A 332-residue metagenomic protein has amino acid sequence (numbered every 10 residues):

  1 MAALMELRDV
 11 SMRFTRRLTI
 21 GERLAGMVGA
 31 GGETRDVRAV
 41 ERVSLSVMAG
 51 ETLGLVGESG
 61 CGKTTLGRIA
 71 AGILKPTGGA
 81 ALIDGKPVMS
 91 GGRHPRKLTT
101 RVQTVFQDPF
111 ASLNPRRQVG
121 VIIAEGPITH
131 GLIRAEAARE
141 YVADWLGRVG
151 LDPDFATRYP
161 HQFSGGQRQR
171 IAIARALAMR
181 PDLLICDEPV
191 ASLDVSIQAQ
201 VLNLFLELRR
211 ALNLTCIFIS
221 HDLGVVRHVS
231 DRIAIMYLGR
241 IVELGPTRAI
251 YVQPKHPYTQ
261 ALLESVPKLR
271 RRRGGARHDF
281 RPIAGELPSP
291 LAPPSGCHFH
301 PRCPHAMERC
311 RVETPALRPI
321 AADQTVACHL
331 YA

Functional and structural regions predicted by a protein language model:
R16-G31, D36, P246-A332: Short catalytic/signature loops enriched in Gly
L24-V28, A137-D154, E207, L263-E264: Conserved ABC ATPase "signature" region
G31-T34, V88-Q103, V121, T129 (+4 more regions): ABC ATPase NBD coupling module
A71: Helix-to-loop junction immediately C-terminal to a conserved catalytic motif
P95, P189-L193, I197-G275: P-loop NTP-binding/switch modules centered on Walker-like glycine-rich loops
Y159-F163, Q167: Conserved ABC ATPase signature
A178-D182: A short, proline-enriched helix->beta-strand linker immediately N-terminal to the Walker B motif in ABC-type P-loop
